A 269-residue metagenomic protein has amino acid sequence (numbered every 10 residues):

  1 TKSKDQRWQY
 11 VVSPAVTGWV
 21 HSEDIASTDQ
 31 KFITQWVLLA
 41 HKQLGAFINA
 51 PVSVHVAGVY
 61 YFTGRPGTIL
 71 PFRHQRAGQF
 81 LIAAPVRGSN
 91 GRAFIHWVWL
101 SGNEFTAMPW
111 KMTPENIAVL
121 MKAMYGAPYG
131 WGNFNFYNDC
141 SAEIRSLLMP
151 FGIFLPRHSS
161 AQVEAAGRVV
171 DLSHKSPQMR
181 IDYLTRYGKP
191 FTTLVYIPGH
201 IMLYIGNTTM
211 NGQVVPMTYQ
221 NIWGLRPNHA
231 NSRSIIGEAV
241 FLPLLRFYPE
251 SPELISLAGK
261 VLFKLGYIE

Functional and structural regions predicted by a protein language model:
T1-K2, G64-F72, P190-V195: Loop/turn positions that initiate beta-strands
D5-Y10, A77-A83, V214-M217: Short aromatic-glycine-enriched beta-strand elements
V12-A57, P66, Q75-V119: Boundary regions of SH3-family modules and the immediately adjacent low-complexity/disordered segments in eukaryotic
E23-G45, V52-V54, Y204-E269: Aromatic- and glycine-rich peptidoglycan recognition patches
V52-Y60, P177-Y183: Short alpha-helix capping/helix-loop boundary micro-motifs
P71-H174, K189, P198: N-terminal capping segments
P156-N228: ...with weaker cross-activation on analogous glycine-rich loops/strands in unrelated enzymes
